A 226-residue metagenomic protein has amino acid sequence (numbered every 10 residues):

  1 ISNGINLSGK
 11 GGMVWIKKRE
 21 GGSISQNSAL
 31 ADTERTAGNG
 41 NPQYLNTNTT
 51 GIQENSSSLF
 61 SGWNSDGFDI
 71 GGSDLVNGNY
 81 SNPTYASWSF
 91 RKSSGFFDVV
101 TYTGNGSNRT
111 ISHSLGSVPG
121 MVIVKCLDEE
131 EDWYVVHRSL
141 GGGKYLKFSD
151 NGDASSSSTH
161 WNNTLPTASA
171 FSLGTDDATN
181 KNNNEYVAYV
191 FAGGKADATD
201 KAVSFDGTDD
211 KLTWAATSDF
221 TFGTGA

Functional and structural regions predicted by a protein language model:
I1-T217: Surface-exposed molecular-recognition determinants
T221: Conserved, non-catalytic sequence blocks in retroelement Pol enzymes and Pol-derived host proteins
A226: Extra-cytoplasmic beta-strand recognition segments
